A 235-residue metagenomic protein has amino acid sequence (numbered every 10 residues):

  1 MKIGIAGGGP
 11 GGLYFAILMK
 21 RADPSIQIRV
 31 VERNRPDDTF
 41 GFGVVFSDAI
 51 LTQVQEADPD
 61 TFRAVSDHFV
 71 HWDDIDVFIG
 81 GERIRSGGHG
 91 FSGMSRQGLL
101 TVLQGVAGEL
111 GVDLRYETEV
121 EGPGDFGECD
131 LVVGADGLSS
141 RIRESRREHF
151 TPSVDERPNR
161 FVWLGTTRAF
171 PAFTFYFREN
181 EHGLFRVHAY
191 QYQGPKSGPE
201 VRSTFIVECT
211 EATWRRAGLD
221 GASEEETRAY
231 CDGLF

Functional and structural regions predicted by a protein language model:
M1-G11: Beta1/beta-strand and adjacent pyrophosphate-binding region of the FAD-binding site in flavoprotein oxidoreductases
G4, Q27-R29, D113: A structural signal for isolated positions on well-ordered beta-strands in alpha/beta enzyme cores
G11, F15, P36, S139: Conserved Rossmann-like nucleotide-cofactor binding loop
L18-G41: Glycine-rich FAD pyrophosphate-binding loop
D37-F40, R85-S86, W214-R216: A short acidic, helix-capping loop that chelates divalent metal ions and anchors anionic groups
F40-G43, G90, A217-D220: Short, solvent-exposed loop/turn segments at secondary-structure boundaries
D48-G165: Conserved N-terminal helical subregion
G105, E128-L131, A135-F235: Conserved FAD-binding catalytic core of PHBH/FMO-like flavoproteins
